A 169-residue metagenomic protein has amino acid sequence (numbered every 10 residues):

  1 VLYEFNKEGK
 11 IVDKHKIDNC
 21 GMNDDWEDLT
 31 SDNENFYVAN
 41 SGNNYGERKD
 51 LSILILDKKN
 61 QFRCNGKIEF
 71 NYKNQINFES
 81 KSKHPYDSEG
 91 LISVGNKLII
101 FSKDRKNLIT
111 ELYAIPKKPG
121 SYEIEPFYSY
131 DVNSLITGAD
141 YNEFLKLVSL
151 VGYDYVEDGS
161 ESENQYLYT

Functional and structural regions predicted by a protein language model:
V1-T169: Sequence/structural signature of beta-propeller domains
